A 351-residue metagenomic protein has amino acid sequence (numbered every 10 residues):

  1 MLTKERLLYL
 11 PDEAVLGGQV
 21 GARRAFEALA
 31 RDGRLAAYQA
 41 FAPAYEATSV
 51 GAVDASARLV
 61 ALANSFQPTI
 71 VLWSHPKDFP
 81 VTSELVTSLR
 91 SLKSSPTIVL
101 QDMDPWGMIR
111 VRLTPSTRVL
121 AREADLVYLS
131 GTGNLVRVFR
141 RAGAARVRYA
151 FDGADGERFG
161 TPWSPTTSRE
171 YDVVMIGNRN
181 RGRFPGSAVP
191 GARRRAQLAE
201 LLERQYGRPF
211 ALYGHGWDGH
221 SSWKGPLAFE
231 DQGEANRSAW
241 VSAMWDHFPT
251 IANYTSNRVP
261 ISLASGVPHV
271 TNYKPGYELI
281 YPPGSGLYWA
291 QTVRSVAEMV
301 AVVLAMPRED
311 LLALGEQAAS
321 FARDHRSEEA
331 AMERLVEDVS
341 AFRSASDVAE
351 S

Functional and structural regions predicted by a protein language model:
M1-A55, H75-E84, L126-I261, P268-I280: Nucleotide-sugar donor-binding catalytic core of glycosyltransferases
L62-N64, V119-L120, E234-A235: Structural alpha-helical scaffold elements that stabilize or flank donor/cofactor-binding regions in carbohydrate
A63-V71: Proline-aspartate-enriched helix->loop->beta-strand connector
Q67, R122-E123, R237-S238: Alpha-helix C-terminal capping/helix-to-coil transition sites in glycosyltransferase folds
P96-R112: A short, histidine- and acid-enriched strand-loop-helix "catalytic/donor-clamping" loop that lines the nucleotide-sugar
V111-D125: A conserved, positively charged/aromatic
L287-R294, V303-R308: Conserved acidic donor-binding segment of nucleotide-sugar-dependent glycosyltransferases
A305, E309-V339: A charged, aromatic-enriched C-terminal amphipathic alpha-helix characteristic of glycosyltransferases across folds
